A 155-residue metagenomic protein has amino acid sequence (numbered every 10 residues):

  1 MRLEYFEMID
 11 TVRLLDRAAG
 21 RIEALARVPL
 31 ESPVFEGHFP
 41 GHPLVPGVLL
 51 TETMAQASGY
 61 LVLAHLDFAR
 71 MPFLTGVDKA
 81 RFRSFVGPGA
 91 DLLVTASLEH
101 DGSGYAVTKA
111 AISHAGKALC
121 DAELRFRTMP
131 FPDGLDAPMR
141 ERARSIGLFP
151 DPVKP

Functional and structural regions predicted by a protein language model:
M1-L3, D67: Short aromatic-glycine motifs in intrinsically disordered, low-complexity regions
E4-V45: Catalytic strand-loop segment that frames the active site of acyl-thioester-processing enzymes
F6-M8, L92, A106: Hydrophobic core residues within well-ordered beta-strands of beta-rich domains
D10-L15, D78, R83, T95-E99 (+1 more regions): Conserved positions in beta-strands of structured domains
V12, M54, G116: A residue-level signal for conserved active-site and pocket-lining positions in enzyme catalytic cores
R21, P88, S97-P155: HotDog/MaoC-like acyl-thioester-processing domains
E36-P46, L50-Y60, L74: Compact, glycine-rich, soluble single-domain proteins
A57-L93, L119-M129: Hydrophobic beta-strand-centered segment that forms part of the acyl-chain substrate-binding groove
